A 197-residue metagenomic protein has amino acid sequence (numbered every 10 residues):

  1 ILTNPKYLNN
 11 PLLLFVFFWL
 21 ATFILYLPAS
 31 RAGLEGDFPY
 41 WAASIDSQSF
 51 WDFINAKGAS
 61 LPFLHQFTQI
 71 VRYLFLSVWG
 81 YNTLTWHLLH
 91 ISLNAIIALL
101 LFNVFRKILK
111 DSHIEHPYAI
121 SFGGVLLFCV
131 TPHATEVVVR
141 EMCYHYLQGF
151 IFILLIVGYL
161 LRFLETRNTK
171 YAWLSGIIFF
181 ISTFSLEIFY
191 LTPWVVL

Functional and structural regions predicted by a protein language model:
I1-L197: Polytopic membrane enzymes that build or remodel cell-surface glycoconjugates and lipids
